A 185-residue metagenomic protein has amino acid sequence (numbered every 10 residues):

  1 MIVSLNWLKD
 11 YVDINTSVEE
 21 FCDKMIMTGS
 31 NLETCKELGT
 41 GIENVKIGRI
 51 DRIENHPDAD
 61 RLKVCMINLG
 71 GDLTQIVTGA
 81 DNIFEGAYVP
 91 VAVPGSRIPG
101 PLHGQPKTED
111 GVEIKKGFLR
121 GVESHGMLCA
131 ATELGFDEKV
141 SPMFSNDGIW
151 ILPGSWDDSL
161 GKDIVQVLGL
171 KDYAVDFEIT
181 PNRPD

Functional and structural regions predicted by a protein language model:
M1-D185: Phosphate-backbone binding interfaces of nucleic-acid-interacting proteins
